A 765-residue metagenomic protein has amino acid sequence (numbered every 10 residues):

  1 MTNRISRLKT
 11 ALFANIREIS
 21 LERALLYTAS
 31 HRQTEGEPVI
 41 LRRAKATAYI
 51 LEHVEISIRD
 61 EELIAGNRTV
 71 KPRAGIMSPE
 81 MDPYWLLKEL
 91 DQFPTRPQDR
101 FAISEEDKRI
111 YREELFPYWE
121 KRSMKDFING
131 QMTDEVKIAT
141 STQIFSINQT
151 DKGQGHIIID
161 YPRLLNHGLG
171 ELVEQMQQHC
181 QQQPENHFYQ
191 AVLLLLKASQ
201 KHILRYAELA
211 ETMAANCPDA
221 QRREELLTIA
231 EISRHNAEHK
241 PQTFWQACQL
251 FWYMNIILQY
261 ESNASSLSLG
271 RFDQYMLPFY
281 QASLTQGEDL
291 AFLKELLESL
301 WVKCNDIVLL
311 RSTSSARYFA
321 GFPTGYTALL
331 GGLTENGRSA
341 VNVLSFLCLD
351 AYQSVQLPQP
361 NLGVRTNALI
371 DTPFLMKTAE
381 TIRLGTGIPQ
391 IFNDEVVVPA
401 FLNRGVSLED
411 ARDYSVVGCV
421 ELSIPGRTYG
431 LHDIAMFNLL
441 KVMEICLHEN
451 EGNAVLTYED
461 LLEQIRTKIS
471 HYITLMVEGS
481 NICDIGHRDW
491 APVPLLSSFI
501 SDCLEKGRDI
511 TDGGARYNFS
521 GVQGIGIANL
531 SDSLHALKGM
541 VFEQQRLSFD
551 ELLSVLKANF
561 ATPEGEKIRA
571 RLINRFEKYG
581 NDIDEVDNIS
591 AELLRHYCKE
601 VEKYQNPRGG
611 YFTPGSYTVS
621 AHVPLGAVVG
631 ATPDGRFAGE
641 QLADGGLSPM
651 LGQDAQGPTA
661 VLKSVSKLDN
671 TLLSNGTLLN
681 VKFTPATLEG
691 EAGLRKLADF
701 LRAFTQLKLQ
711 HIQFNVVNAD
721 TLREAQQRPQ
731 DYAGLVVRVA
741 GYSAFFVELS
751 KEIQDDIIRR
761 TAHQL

Functional and structural regions predicted by a protein language model:
M1-Y189, E225-L765: Conserved catalytic cores of very large enzyme subunits
Q190-K201: Extended non-globular scaffold/tether segments
I203-E211, D273-L277: Extended amphipathic alpha-helical scaffold segments
A214-Q221: A conserved hydrophobic secondary-structure block that centers on an alpha-helix together with its immediately flanking
